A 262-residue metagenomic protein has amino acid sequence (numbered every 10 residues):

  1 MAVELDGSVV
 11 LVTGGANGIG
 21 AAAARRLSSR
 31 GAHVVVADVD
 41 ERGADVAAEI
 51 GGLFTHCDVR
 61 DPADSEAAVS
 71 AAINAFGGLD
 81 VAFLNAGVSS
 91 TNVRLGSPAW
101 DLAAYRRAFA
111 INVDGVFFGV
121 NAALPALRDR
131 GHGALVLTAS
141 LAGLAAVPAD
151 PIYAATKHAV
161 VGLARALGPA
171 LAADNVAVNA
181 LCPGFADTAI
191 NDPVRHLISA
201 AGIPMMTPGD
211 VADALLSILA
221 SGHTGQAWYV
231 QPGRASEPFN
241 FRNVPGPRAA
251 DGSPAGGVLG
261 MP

Functional and structural regions predicted by a protein language model:
V3-V35: Canonical Rossmann dinucleotide-binding motif of NAD(H)/NADP(H)-dependent dehydrogenases/reductases, specifically
H56-A68, L102: The beta1-alpha1 cofactor-binding region of Rossmann-like NAD(H)/NADP(H)-dependent oxidoreductases
S89-R106, A149-I152: Conserved mid-core segment of classical short-chain dehydrogenase/reductases
V120, T156: Active-site helix of classical SDR
P125, P169-A170: Alpha-helical segment proximal to the catalytic Tyr-Lys
S140: Residue(s) in the substrate-gating loop at a strand-loop-helix junction that position the organic substrate next
A180, L197-F241: C-terminal helical subdomain
